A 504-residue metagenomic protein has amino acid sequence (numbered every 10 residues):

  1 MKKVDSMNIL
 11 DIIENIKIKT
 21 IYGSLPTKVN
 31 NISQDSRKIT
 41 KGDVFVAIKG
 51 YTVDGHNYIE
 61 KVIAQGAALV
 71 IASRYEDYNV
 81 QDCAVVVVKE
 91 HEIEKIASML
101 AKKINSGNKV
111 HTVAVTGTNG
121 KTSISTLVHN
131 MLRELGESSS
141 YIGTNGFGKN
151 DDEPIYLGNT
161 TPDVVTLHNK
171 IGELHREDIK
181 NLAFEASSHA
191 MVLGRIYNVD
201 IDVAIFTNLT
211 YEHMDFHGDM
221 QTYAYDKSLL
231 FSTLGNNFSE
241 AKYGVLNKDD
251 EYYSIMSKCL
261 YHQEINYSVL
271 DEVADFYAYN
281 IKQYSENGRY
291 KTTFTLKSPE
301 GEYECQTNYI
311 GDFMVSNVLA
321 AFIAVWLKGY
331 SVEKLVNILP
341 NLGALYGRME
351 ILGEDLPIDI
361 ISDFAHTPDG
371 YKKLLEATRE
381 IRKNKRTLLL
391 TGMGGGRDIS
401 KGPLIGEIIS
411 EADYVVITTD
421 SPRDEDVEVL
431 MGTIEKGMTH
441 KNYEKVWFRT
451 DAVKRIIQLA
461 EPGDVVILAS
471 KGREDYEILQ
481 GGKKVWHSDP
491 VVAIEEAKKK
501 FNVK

Functional and structural regions predicted by a protein language model:
M1-K103, E251, Y279, Q306 (+4 more regions): N-terminal leader/targeting and accessory segments in enzymes
M1-T20, K41-V44, A320-G347, I351-K504: ATP-dependent carboxylate-amine ligase
I13-E14, E94-K248, Y252-H262, L319 (+2 more regions): Phosphate-binding loop of NTP-binding sites
G50-Y51, E76, S188-H189, Y211-E212 (+4 more regions): Short glycine-rich anion-binding loops that position phosphate/pyrophosphate groups of nucleotides and phosphorylated
T52, H56-Y58, L193, D215-T222 (+3 more regions): Glycine/threonine-rich flexible loop motifs
G55-A67, V86-H91, D202-N208, Y223-S228 (+3 more regions): A short, gly/pro- and small-residue-rich
A68-L69, K180, D202, D413: Short acidic/polar active-site loop segments enriched in Thr and Asp
E76-Q81, V203-I360, E435-H440: Acidic, Mg2+-coordinating active-site environments of NTP-dependent enzymes
